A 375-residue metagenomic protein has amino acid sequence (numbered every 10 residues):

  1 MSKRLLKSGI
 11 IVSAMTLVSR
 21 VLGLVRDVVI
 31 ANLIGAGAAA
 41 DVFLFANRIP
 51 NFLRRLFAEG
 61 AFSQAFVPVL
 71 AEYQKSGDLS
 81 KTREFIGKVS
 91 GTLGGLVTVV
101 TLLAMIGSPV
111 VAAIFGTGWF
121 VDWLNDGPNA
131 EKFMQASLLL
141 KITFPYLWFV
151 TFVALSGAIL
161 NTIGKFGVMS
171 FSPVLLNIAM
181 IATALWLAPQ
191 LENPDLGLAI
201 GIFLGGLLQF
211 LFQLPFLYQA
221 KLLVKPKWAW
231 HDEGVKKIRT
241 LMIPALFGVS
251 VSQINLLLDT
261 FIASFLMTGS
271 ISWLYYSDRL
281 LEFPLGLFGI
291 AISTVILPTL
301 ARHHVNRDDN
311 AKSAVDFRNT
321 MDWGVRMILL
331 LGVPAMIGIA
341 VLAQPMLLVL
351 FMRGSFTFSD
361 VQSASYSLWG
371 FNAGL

Functional and structural regions predicted by a protein language model:
M1-L375: Membrane-embedded alpha-helical bundles of multi-pass transporters/translocases, especially carrier/permease families
